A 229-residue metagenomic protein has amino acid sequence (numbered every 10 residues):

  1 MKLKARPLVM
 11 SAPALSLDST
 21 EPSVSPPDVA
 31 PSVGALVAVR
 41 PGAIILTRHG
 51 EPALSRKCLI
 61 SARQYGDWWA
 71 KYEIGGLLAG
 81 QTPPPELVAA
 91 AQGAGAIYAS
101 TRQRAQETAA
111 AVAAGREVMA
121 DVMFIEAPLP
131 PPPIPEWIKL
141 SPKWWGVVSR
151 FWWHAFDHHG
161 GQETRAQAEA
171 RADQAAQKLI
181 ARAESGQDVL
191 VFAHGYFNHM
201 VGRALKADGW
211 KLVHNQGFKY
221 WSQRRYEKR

Functional and structural regions predicted by a protein language model:
K2-M123, P142-Q174, W221, E227-R229: Active-site-proximal alpha-helix that buttresses catalytic centers in soluble enzyme cores
G34-P41, L54-C58, D173-R229: Active-site-adjacent alpha-helix immediately C-terminal to a catalytic or transition-state-stabilizing loop
V112, M123-F124, A183, Q216: Residue-level detector of alpha-helical recognition elements and their boundaries
I125-K139: Short alpha-helix plus adjacent loop in nuclease-associated cores
